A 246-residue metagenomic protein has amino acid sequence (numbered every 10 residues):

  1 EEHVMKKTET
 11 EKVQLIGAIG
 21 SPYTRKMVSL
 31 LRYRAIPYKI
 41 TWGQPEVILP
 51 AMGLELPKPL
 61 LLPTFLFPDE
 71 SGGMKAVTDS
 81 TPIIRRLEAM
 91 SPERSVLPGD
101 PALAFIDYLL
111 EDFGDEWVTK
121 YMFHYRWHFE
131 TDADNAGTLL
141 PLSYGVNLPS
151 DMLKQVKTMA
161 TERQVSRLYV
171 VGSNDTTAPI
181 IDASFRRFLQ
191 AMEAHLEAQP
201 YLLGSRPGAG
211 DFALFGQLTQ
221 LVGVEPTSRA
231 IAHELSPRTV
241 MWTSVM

Functional and structural regions predicted by a protein language model:
E1, E55, T227-I231: Short secondary-structure boundary/capping segments
V4-D151, L202: GST-like domain detector, emphasizing the conserved glutathione-binding G-site in the N-terminal thioredoxin-like
K120-V245: GST-like fold's C-terminal all-alpha helical module
